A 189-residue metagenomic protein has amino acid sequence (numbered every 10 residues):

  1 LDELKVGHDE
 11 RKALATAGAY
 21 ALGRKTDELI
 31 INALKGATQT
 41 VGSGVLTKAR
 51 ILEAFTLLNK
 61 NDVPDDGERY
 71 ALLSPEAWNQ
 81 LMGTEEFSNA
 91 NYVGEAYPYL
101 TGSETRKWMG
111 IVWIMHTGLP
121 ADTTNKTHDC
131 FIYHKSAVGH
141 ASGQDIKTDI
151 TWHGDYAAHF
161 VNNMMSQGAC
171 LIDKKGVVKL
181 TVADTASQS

Functional and structural regions predicted by a protein language model:
L1-Q39, R50, N59-P75, W113 (+2 more regions): Long, contiguous amphipathic alpha-helices that act as assembly "spine/axial" helices in icosahedral shell and virion
K5, T84-S189: Sequence/fold signature of self-assembling virion shell proteins
E10-K12, Y20-A21, D27-A49, E95-Y99 (+3 more regions): Signature of extracytoplasmic/envelope-associated structural regions
L34-E104: Extended, solvent-exposed, turn-rich assembly/linker loops in the middle of proteins
